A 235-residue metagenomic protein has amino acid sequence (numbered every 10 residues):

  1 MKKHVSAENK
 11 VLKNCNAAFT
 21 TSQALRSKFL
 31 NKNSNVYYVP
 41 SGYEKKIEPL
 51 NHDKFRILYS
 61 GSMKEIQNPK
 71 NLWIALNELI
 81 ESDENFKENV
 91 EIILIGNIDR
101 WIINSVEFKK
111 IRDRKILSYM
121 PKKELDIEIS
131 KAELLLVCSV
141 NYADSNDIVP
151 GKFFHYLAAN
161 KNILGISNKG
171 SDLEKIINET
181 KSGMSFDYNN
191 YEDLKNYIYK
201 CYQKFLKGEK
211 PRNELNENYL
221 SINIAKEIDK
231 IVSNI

Functional and structural regions predicted by a protein language model:
M1-A17: Membrane-proximal helix-turn-helix segments that form the acceptor-binding/catalytic region of lipid-linked
N16, I129-N146, L164: Acidic donor-binding loop of glycosyltransferase active sites
T21-A24, S41-G42: Carbohydrate-associated surface elements
L30-N31, Y37-F55: Acidic anion/phosphate-binding donor-loop and adjacent secondary structure in glycosyltransferase catalytic cores
L50-Q67, W73-N77, I228: Conserved donor-binding/catalytic core segment of Leloir-type glycosyltransferases
K87-D126: Nucleotide-activated donor-binding/catalytic signature segment of Leloir-type glycosyltransferases, i.e., the conserved
N168-Y199: Change "using UDP/GDP/dTDP sugars" to "using nucleotide sugars
N189-K195, Q203-N234: A charged, aromatic-enriched C-terminal amphipathic alpha-helix characteristic of glycosyltransferases across folds
